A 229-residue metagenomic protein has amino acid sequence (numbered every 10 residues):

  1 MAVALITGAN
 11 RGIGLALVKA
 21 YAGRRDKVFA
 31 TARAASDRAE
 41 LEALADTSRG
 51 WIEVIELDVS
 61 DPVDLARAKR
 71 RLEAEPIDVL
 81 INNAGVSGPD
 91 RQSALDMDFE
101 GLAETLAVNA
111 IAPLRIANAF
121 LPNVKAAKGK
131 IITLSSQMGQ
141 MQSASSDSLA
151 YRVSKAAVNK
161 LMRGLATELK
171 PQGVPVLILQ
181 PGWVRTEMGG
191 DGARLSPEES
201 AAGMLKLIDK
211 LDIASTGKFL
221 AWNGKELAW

Functional and structural regions predicted by a protein language model:
T7, I77-G85, N109, T133 (+1 more regions): Rossmann-fold scaffold of SDR-type NAD(P)-dependent oxidoreductases
N10, G14-K19: N-terminal Rossmann NAD(P)H-binding glycine-rich loop of SDR-like oxidoreductase domains
A22-E40: Conserved glycine-rich Rossmann-like NAD(P)H-binding loop of the short-chain dehydrogenase/reductase
A32, P175-P181, R185: Conserved SDR Rossmann-fold cofactor-binding beta-strand/turn motif
I55-R67: The beta1-alpha1 cofactor-binding region of Rossmann-like NAD(H)/NADP(H)-dependent oxidoreductases
D64-R67, A112-A119: Conserved mid-core alpha-helix of short-chain dehydrogenase/reductase
V86-L106, I111-R115, K125-K170: Catalytic loop of short-chain dehydrogenase/reductase
P171, I178-P181, G190-W229: C-terminal helical subdomain
